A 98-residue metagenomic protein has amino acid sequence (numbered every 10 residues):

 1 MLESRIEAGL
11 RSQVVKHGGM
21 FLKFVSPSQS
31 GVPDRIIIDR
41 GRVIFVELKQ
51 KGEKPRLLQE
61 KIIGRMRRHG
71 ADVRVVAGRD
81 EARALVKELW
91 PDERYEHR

Functional and structural regions predicted by a protein language model:
M1-R98: Catalytic phosphate/metal-binding cores of nucleic-acid and nucleotide-processing enzymes, i.e., regions that mediate
